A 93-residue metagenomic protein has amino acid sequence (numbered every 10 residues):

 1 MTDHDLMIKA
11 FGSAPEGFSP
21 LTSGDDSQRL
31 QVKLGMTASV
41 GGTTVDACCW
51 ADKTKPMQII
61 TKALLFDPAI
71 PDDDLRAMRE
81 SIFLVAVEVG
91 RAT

Functional and structural regions predicted by a protein language model:
M1-R79, L84-T93: Glycine-rich anion-binding surface patch
